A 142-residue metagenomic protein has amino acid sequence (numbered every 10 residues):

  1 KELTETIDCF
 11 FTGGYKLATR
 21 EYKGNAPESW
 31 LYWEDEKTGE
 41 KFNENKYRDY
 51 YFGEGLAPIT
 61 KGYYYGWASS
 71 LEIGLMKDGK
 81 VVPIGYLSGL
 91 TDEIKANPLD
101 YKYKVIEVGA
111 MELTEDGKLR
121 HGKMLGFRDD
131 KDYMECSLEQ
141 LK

Functional and structural regions predicted by a protein language model:
K1-M111, G122-R128: Nucleic-acid 5′ end/cap handling module spanning
M111-K142: C-terminal accessory nucleic-acid interaction domains of nucleic acid-metabolism proteins
